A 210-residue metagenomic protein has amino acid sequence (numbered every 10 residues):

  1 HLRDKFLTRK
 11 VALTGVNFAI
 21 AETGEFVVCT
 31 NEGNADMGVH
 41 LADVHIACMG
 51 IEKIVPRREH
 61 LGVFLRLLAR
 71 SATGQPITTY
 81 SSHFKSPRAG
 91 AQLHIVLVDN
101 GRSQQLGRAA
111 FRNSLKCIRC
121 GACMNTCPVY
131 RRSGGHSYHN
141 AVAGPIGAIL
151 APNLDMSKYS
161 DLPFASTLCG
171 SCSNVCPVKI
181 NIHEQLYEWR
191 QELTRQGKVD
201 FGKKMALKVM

Functional and structural regions predicted by a protein language model:
H1-A110: The feature marks the mature, well-folded catalytic cores of soluble enzymes
V16, E25, A122, P145-A148: Gly/Ser/Thr-rich helix-start
I20, C117, S166: Short glycine- and Lys/Arg-enriched binding-loop motifs that mark or flank ligand-binding interfaces
E22, N125, N174: Short alpha-helical basic/polar micro-motif
E59-G62, R66, G121, H183-L186: Predominant activation on well-ordered alpha-helical scaffold segments within soluble catalytic domains
G90-S114, V129-M210: Ferredoxin-type iron-sulfur electron-transfer modules in oxidoreductases and energy-metabolism complexes
C117, G121-M124: Phosphate-binding glycine-rich loops and their immediate beta-loop-alpha structural context
